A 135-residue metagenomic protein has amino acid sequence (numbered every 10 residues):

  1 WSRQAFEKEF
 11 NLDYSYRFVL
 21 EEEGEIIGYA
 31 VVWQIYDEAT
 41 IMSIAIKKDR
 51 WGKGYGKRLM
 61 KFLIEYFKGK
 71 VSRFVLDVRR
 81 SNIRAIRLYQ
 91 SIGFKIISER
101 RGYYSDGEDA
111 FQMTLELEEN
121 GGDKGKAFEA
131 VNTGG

Functional and structural regions predicted by a protein language model:
W1-W51, M60-F67, S98, E116-G121 (+1 more regions): Acetyl-CoA-dependent GNAT
D37, K48, L76-I86, G102-G107: Conserved beta-strand-loop-alpha-helix junction that forms the acyl-donor binding cleft
S43-K61, R79-R87, S91-I92: Conserved glycine-rich acetyl-CoA-binding loop
F67-D77: Conserved GNAT acetyl-CoA-binding A-motif
V75-D77, Q90, K95-F111, T133: Conserved catalytic-core motifs of GNAT/GCN5-like acyltransferases
R84, G121-G122: Residue-level signal for secondary-structure boundary sites
